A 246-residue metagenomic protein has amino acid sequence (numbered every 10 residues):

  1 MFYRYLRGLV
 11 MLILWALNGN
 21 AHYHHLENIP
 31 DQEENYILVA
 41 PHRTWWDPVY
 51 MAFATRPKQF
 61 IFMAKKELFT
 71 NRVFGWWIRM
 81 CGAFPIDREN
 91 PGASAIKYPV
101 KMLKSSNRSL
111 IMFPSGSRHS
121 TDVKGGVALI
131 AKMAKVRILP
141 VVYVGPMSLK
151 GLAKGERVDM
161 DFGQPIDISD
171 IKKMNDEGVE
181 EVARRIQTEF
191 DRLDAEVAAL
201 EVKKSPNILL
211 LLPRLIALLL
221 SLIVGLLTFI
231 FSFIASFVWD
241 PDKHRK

Functional and structural regions predicted by a protein language model:
M1-I37, W46-V49, G75, M80-G82 (+2 more regions): Membrane-anchoring hydrophobic helices of lipid-metabolizing enzymes
V10, M80-D87, L110-S115: Short, basic, glycine/proline-bearing loop/turn elements
L14, T55, W77-I78, L103 (+1 more regions): A generic structural signal for well-ordered alpha-helical segments
G19, E89-A93, S120: A conditional alpha-helix N-cap/helix-loop micro-motif detector
G19-A21, K58-F60, C81, R108 (+1 more regions): A structural micro-motif
Y23-L26, N71, A93-I96: Structural motif corresponding to alpha-helix initiation and N-cap regions
D31-N90, Y98: Catalytic core of membrane glycerolipid acyltransferases/transacylases, capturing the structured, soluble-facing
S94-K246: Non-catalytic C-terminal accessory region of glycerolipid acyltransferases and related lyso-lipid remodeling enzymes
